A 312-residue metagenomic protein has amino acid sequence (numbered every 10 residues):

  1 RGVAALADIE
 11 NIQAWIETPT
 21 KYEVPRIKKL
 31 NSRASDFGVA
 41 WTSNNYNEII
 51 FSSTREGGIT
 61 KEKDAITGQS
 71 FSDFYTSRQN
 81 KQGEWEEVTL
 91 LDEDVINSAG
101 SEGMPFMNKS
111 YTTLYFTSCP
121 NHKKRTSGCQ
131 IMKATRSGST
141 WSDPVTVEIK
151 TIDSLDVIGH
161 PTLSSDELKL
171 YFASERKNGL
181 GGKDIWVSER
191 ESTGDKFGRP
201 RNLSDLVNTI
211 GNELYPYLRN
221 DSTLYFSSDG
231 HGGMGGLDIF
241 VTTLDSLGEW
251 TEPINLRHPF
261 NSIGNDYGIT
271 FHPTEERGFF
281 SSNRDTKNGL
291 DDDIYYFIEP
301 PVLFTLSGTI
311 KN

Functional and structural regions predicted by a protein language model:
R1-T309: Short, conserved micro-motifs composed of acidic
